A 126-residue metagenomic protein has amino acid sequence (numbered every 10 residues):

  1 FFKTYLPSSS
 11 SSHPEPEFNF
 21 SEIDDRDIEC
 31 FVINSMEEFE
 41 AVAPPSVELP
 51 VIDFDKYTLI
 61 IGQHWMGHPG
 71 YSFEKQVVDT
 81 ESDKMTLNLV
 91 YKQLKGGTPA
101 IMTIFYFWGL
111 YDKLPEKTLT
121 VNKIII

Functional and structural regions predicted by a protein language model:
F1-I126: Exposed, flexible binding/inhibitory loops of compact, secreted disulfide-stabilized domains
